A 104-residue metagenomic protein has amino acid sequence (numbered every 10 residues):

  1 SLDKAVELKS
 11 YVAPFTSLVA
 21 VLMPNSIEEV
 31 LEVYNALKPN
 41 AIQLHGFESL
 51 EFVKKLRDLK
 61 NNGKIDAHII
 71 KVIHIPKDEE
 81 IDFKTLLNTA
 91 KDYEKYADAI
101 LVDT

Functional and structural regions predicted by a protein language model:
S1: Short, conserved glycine- and acidic-residue-centered signature motifs in active-site or ligand-binding loops
K4, Y11-V19, N25-T104: Conserved anion-binding
